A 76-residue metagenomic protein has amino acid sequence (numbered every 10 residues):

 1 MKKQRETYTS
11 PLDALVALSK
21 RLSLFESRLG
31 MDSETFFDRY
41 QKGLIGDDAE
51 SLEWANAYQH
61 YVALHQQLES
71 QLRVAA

Functional and structural regions predicted by a protein language model:
M1-A76: Extended, charge-rich alpha-helical interface modules
